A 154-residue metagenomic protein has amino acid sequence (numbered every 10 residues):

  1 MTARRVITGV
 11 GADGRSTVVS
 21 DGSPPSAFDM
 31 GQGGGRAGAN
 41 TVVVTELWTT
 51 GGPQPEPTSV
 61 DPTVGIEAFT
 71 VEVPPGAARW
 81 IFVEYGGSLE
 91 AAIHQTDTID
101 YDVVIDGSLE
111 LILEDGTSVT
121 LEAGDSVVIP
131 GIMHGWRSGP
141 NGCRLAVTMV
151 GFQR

Functional and structural regions predicted by a protein language model:
M1-E84: A short, N-terminal "cap"/entry segment at the start of jelly-roll beta-barrel domains of the cupin/DSBH fold
G22, D115-T117, G151: Residue-level structural signal for beta-strand termini and adjacent loop
P62-A68, A78-D97, P130-M133, G151-R154: Conserved short histidine dyad/triad with adjacent acidic residue
E84-G86, T96-L111: Short, conserved beta-strand element in jelly-roll/cupin
A91-A92, L111-I112, T120, H134-P140: Short beta-strand His + acidic residue motifs that chelate non-heme Fe in jelly-roll/DSBH and cupin folds
D100-Y101, S126-I132, N141-R154: A short hydrophobic beta-strand segment most commonly corresponding to one strand of the jelly-roll/cupin
D115-G131: Short acidic-glycine-tyrosine-enriched beta hairpin
